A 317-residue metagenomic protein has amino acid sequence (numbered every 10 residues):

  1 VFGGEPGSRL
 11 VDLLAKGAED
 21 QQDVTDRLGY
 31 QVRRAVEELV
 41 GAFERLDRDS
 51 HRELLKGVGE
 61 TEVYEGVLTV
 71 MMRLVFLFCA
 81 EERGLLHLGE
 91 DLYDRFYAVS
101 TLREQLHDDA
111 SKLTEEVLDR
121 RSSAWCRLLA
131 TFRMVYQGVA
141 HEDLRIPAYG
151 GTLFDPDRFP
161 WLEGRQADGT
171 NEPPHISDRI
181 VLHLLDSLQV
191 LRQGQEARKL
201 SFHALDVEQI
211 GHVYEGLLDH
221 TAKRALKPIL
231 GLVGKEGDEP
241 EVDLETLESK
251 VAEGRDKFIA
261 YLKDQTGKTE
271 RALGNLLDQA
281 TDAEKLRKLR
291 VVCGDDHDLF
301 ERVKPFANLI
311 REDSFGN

Functional and structural regions predicted by a protein language model:
V1-N317: Charged, often flexible domain-edge or linker segments that flank or initiate folded functional domains
